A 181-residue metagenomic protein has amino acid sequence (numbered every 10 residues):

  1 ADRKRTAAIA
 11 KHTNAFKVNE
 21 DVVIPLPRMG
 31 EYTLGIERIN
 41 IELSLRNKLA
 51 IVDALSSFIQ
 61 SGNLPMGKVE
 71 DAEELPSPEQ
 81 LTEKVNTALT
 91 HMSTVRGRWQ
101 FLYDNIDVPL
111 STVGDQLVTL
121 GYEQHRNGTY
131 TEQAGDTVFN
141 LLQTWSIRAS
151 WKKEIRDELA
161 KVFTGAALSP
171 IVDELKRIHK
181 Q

Functional and structural regions predicted by a protein language model:
A1-Q181: Noncatalytic alpha-helical scaffold of FAD-dependent oxidoreductases
